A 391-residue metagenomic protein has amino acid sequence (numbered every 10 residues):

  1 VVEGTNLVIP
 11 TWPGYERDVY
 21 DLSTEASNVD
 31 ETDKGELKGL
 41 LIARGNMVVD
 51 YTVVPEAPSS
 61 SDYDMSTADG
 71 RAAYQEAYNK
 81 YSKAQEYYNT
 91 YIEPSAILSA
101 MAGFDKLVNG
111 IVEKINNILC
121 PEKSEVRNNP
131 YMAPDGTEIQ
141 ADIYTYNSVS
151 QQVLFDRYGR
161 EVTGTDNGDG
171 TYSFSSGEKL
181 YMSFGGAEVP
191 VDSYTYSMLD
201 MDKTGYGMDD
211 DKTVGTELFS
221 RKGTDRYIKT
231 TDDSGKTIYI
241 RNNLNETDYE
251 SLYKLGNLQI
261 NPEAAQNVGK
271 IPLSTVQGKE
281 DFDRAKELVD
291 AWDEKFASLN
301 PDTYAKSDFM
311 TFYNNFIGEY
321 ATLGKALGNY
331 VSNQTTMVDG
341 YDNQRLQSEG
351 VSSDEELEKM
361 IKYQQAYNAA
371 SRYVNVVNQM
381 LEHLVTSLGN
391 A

Functional and structural regions predicted by a protein language model:
V1-A391: Structural signature of extracellular appendage/secretion-system components
